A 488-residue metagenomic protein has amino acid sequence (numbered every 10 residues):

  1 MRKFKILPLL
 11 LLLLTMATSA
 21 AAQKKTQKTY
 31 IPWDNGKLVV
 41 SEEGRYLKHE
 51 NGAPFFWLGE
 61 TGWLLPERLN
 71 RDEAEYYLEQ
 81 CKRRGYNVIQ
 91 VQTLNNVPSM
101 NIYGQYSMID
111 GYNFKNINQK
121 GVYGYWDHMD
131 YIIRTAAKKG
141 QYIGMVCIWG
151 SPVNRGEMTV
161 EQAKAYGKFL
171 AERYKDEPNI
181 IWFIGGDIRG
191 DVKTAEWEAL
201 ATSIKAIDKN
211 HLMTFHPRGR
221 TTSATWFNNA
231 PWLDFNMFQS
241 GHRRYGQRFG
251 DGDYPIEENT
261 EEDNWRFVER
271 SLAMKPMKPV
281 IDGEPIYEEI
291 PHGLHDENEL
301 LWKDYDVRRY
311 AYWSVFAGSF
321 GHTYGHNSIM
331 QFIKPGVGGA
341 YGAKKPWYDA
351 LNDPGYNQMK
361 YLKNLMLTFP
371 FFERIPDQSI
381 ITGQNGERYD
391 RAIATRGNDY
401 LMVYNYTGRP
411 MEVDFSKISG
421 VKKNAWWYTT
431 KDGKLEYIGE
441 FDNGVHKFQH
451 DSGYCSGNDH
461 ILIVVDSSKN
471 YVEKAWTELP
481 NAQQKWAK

Functional and structural regions predicted by a protein language model:
M1-K25: Bacterial Sec-dependent N-terminal signal peptides
T26-Q247, Y254-E258, E262-D263: Active-site mouth of glycoside hydrolases
A53, P276-V280, Y287-I290, K303-G439 (+1 more regions): Aromatic- and carboxylate-lined catalytic core of secreted/periplasmic carbohydrate-active enzymes
L58, G439-F441: Short hydrophobic alpha-helix segments
G144, E161-L170, E299-W302, A340-Y348: Short, electropositive alpha-helical surface patch
F183-G185, T214-P217, M237, I281-E284 (+2 more regions): Short beta-strand segments
A230-I333: Catalytic-core region of carbohydrate-active enzymes that cleave or remodel glycosidic bonds
